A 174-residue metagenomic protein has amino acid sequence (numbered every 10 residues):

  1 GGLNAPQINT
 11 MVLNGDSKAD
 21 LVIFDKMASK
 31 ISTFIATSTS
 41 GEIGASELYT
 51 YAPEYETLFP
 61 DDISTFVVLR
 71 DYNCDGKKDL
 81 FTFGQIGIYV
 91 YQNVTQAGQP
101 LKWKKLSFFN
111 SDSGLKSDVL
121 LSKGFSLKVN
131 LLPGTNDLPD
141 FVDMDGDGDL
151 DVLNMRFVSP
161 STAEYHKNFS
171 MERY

Functional and structural regions predicted by a protein language model:
G1-G2, I35-D62, V94-G134, S170-Y174: Blade-edge motifs of beta-propeller repeat domains
N4, K26-M27, G84-I86, V158-S159: Short loop/turn segments that connect beta-strands within the blades of beta-propeller domains, predominantly WD40
A5-L13, I63-Y72, T135-M144: Beta-propeller blade termini
M11, V22-A36: Mid-chain, structured segments of secreted extracytoplasmic proteins
G15-D25, C74-F83, G146-R156: Acidic/hydrophobic-patterned starts of short beta strands in beta-sheet-rich repeat architectures
S29-F34, G87-Q92, P160-H166: Structural motif
V67-G98: Hydrophobic or amphipathic alpha-helical targeting/insertion segments
L132-F169: Repeat-solenoid scaffold signature
